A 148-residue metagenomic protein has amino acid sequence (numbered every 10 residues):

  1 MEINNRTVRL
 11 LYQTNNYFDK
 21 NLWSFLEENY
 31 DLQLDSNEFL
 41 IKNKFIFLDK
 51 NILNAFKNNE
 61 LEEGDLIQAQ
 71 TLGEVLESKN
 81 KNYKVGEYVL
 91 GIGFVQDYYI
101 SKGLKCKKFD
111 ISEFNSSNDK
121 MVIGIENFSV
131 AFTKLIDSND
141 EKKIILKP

Functional and structural regions predicted by a protein language model:
I3, S117, I125-P148: C-terminal hydrophobic helical "lid"/dimerization subdomain of Rossmann-like NAD(P)H-dependent oxidoreductases
I3-V8, F39: Short structural boundary motif marking the start of a folded domain
R9-Y12, P148: Residue-level signal for short segments within beta-strands and strand-turn junctions of well-structured beta-sheet
T14-L22, K50-N51: Short N-terminal binding/cap micro-motifs at the start of the first secondary-structure element
F18-Y30, K57: Short glycine/threonine/proline-enriched tight-turn/helix- or strand-capping micro-motif at secondary-structure
Y30-L48, A55-V95: Glycine-rich beta-strand-centered segment in the early N-terminal region that forms part of a ligand/cofactor-binding
A69-L72, V85-A131: NAD(P)H dinucleotide-binding glycine-rich loop of Rossmann-like/cofactor-binding domains, especially the beta1-alpha1
